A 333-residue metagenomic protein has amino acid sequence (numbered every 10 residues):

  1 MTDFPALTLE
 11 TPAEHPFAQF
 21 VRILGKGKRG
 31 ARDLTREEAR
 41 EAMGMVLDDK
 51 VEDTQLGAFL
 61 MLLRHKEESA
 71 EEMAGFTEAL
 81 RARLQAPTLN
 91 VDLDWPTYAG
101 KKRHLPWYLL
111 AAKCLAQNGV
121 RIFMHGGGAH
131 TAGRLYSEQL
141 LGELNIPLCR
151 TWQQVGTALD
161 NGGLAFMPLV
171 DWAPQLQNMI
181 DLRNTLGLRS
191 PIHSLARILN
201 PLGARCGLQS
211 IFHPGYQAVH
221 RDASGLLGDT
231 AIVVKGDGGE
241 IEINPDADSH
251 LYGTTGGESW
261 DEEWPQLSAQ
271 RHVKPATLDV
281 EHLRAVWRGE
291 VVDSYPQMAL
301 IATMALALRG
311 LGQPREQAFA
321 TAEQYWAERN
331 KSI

Functional and structural regions predicted by a protein language model:
M1-H104, A116-N118, I122, A269 (+3 more regions): Acidic, glycine/proline-rich low-complexity segments that act as flexible tails and inter-domain linkers
F59, L141, A196, M304: Residue-level signal for inorganic ion chemistry
N90-T157: A generic, well-ordered mixed alpha/beta core segment in the N-terminal half of proteins
D92-D94, V120-F123, Q139, P147 (+6 more regions): Structural motif
G127-A129, D171, G236-G238: Short, ordered loop/turn segments at secondary-structure junctions
R150-S210: Phosphate/diphosphate-binding glycine-rich loops and adjacent basic-rich segments that engage nucleotide
L186-R288, D293-Q297: A structural signal for small-residue-enriched, beta-sheet-centric alpha/beta enzyme cores and oligomeric scaffold folds
L300-L311: Short, small-residue alpha-helix embedded
